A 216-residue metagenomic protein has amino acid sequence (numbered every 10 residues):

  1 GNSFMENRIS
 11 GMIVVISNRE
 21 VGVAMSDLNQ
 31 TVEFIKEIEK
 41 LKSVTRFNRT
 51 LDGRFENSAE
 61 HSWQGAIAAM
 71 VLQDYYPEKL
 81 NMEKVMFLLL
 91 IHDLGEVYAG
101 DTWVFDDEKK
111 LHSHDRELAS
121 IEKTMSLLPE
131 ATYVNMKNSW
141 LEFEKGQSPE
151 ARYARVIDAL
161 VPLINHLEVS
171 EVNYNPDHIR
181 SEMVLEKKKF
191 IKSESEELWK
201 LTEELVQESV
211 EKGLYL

Functional and structural regions predicted by a protein language model:
G1, M12-I13, S17-V21: Short, positively charged and aromatic/hydrophobic N-terminal segments
N18-L216: Active-site helical microenvironments for divalent-metal-assisted chemistry
